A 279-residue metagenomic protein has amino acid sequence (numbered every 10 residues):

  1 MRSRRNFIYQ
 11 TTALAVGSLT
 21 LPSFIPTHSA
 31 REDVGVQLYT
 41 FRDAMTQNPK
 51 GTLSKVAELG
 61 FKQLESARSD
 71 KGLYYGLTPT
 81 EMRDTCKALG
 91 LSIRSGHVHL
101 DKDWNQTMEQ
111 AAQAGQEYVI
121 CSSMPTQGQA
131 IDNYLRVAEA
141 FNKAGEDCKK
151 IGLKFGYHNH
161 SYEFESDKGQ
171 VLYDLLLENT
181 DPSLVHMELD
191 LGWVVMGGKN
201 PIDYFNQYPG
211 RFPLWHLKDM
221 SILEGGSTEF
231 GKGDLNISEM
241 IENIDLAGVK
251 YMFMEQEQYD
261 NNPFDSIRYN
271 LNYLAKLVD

Functional and structural regions predicted by a protein language model:
M1-A15, L19: N-terminal secretory signal peptides and thylakoid transit peptides that target proteins across membranes
A13, R94-M187, V194, F264: Active-site acidic/histidine proton-transfer and metal-coordination neighborhood in alpha/beta enzyme cores
S23-Q47, G51, K55: C-terminal segment of N-terminal export signals and the immediately downstream linker at the start of the mature
V36, V56, L64, C86 (+7 more regions): Conserved, mostly hydrophobic/aromatic
F41-Q47, A67-T78, H97-Q106, T126-L135 (+5 more regions): Acidic-and-aromatic substrate-binding clefts and catalytic sites of carbohydrate-active enzymes
L53-E58, Y74-S92, N105-Q116, E139-K150 (+3 more regions): Acidic (Asp/Glu)-rich catalytic clusters
Q63, K150-D234, I241, L246: Acidic/histidine-rich catalytic cores of soluble enzymes
F264-D279: C-terminal helical cap(s) of enzyme catalytic domains, especially alpha/beta-barrels
